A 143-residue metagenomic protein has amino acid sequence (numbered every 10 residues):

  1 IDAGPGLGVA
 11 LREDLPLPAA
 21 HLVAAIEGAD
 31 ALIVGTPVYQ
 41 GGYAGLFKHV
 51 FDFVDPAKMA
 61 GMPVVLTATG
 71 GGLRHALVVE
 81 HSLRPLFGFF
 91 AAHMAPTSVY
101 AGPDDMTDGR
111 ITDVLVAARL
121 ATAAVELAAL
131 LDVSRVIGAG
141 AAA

Functional and structural regions predicted by a protein language model:
I1-D55, A118-A121, V125, A129 (+1 more regions): N-terminal beta1-alpha1-beta2 submodule of the flavodoxin-like/Rossmannoid cofactor-binding fold
I1-G6, V99-M106: Short connector loops at secondary-structure junctions
L15-P18, V79, T112: Residue-level signature of the cytosolic catalytic core of signaling kinases
G42-Y43, R74-H75, D108: Secondary-structure boundary/capping motif
F51, R84, G109-T112: Juxtamembrane helix-loop transition sites at the ends of transmembrane segments in multi-pass membrane proteins
P56-A60: Short, conserved loop/helix-junction motifs that constitute active-site signature segments in enzyme catalytic cores
V64-P103, V114-R119: Short, glycine-/small-residue-rich phosphate/pyrophosphate-handling segment
T107-R110, T122: Polytopic transmembrane helical bundles with strong interfacial aromatic enrichment
